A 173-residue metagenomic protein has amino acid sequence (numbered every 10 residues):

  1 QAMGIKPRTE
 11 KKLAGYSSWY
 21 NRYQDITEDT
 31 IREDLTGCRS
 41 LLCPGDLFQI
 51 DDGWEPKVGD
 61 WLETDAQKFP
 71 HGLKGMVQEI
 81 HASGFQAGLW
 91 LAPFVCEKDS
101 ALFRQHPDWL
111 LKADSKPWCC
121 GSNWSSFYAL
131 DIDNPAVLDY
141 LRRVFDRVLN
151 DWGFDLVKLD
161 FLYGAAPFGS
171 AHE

Functional and structural regions predicted by a protein language model:
Q1-D46: Carbohydrate-recognition beta-sandwich/jelly-roll modules in extracellular/periplasmic carbohydrate-active proteins
P44-E173: Aromatic- and carboxylate-enriched substrate-binding clefts and catalytic-loop regions of carbohydrate-active enzymes
